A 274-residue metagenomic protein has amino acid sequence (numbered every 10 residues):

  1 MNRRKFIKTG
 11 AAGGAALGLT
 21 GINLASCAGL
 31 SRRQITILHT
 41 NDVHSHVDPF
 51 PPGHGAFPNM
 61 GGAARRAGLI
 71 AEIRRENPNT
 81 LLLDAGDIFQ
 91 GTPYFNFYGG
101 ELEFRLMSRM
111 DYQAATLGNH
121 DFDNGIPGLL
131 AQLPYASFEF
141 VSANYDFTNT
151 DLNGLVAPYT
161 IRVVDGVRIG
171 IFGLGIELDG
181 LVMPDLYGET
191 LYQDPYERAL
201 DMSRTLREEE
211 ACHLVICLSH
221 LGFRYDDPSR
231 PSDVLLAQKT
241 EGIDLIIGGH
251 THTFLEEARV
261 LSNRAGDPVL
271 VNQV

Functional and structural regions predicted by a protein language model:
R3-V274: Acidic, metal/ion-coordinating pockets
